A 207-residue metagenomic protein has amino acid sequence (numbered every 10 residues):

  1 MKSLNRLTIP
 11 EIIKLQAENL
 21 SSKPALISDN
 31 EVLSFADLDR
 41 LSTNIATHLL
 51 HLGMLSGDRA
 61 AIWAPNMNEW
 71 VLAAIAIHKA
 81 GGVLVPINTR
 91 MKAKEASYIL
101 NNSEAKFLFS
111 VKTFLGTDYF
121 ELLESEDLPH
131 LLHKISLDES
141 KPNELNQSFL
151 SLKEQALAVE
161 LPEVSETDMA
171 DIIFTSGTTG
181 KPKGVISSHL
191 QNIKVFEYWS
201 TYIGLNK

Functional and structural regions predicted by a protein language model:
S3-R6, S22-M67, V71-I75, K92-S97 (+3 more regions): Conserved AMP-binding/adenylate-forming core of the ANL superfamily
R6, S22, Q155-F174, K181 (+1 more regions): Conserved pre-ATP/AMP-binding loop-to-beta segment of ANL
S34-A36, A170-K194: Conserved AMP-binding A3 loop
A60, I77, L108, M169 (+1 more regions): Conserved S/T- and glycine-rich ATP-binding loop of Class I adenylate-forming
G81: Structured binding elements
V85, M91-E124, V195-K207: Conserved ATP-dependent adenylate/AMP-binding module captured primarily in the ANL superfamily
F114-E166: ANL superfamily adenylate-forming
